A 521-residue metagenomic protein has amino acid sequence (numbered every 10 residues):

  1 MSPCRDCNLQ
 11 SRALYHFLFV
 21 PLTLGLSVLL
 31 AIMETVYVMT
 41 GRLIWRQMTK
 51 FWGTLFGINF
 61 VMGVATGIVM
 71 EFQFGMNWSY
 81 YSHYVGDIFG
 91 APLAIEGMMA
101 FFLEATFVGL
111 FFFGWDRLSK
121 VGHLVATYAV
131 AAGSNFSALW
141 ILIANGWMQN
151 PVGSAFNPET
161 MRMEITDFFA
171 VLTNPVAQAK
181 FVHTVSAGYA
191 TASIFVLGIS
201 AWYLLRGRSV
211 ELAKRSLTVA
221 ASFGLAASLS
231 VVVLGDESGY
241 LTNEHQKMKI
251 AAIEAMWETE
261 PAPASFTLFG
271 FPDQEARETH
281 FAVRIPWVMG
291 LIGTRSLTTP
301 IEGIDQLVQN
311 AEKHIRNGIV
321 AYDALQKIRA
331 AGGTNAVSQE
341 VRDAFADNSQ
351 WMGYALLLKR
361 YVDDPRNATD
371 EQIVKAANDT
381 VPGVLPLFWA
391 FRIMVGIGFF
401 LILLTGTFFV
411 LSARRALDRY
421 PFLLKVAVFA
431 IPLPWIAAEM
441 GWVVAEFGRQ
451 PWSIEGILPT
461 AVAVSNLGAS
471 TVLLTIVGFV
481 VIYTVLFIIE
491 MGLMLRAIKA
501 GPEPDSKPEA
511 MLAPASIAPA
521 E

Functional and structural regions predicted by a protein language model:
M1-L14, G41-M48, F72-A94, G146-V182 (+5 more regions): Membrane-interface interhelical loops and short amphipathic "cap" helices that link adjacent transmembrane segments
V20-L29, M99-F107, G188-G198, I393-F409 (+1 more regions): Hydrophobic alpha-helical transmembrane segments
T40-I58, Y84-G90, A94, G114-A132 (+2 more regions): Membrane-interfacial loop-to-helix junctions in multi-pass inner-membrane proteins
G57-T66, Y128-P151, G224-G235, A427-A445: Hydrophobic alpha-helical membrane-insertion segments
I58-A129, G146, F447-Q450: Membrane-interface helix-loop-helix modules in multi-pass inner-membrane proteins
V108-L118, G122-Y128, L139-M148, F168 (+3 more regions): Internal alpha-helical transmembrane segments
W140, A144, A226-G332, A336: Aromatic-rich transmembrane-lumenal/periplasmic boundary elements in polytopic membrane proteins
D379-W442, S470-I498, A520: C-terminal substrate/ligand-recognition segments
